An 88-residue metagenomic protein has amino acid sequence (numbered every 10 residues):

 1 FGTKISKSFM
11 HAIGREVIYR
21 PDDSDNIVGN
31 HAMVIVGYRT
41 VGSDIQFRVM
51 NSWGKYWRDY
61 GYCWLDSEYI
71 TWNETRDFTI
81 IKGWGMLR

Functional and structural regions predicted by a protein language model:
G2-R88: Active-site signature of cysteine proteases
